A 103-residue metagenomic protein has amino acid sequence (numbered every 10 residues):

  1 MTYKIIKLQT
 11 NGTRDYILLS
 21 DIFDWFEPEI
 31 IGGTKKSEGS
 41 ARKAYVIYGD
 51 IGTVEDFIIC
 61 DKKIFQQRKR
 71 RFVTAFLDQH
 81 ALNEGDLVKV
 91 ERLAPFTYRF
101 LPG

Functional and structural regions predicted by a protein language model:
M1-G103: Acidic, low-complexity intrinsically disordered regions
